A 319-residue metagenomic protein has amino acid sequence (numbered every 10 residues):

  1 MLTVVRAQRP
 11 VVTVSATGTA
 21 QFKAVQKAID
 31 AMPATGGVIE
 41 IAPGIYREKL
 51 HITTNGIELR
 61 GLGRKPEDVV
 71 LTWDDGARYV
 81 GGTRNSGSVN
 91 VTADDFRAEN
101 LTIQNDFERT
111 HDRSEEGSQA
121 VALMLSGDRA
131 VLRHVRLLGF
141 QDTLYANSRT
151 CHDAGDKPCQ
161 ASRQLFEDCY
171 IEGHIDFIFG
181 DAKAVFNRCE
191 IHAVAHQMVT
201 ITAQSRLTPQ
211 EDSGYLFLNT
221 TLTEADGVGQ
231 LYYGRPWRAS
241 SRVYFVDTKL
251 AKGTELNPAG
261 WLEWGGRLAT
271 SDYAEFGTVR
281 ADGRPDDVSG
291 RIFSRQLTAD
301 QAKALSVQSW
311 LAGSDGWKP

Functional and structural regions predicted by a protein language model:
Q8-P319: Sequence-level preference for short, compositionally simple segments enriched in small aliphatic or small polar residues
